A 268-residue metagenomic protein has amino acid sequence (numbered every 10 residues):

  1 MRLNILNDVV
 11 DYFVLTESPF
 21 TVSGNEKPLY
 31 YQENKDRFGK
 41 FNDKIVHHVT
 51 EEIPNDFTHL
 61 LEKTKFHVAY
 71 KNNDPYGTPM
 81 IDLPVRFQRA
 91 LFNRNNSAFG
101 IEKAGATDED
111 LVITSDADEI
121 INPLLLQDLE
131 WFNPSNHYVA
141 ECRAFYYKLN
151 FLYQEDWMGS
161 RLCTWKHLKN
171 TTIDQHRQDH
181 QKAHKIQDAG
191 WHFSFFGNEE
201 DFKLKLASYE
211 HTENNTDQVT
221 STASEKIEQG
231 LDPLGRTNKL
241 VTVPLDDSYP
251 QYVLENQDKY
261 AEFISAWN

Functional and structural regions predicted by a protein language model:
M1-L6: Histidine-anchored nucleotide/phosphate-binding helix
N7-D82: Acidic donor-binding segment of Leloir-type glycosyltransferases
N55-D110, T114, E119-N268: Catalytic-site signature of metal-activated, phosphate-bearing donor transferases, centered on the GT-A/GT-A-like
